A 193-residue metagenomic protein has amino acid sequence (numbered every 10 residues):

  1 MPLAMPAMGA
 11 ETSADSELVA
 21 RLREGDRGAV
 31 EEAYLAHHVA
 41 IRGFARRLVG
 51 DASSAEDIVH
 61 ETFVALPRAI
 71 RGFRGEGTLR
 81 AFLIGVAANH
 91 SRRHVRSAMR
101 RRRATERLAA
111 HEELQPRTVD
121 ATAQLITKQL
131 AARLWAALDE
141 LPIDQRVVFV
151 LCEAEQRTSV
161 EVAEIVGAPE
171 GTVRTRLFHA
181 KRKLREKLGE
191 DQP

Functional and structural regions predicted by a protein language model:
P2, R96-M99, L141-R146, K181-P193: Short, Lys/Arg-enriched C-terminal cap helix and immediately downstream tail that follows
L3-M5, E11-D15, R93, R101-T127 (+2 more regions): Internal acidic/polar
L18, Y34-L35, R42, A52-A69 (+1 more regions): Conserved RNAP core-binding helix
V19-G43, A136: A short, charge-rich alpha-helical start-of-domain segment used by transcription regulators
R23-E24, R47-G50, E61-L79, R96-M99: Sigma70-family region 2
D57-V64, G77-N89, T175: Structural recognition of an alpha-helix C-terminal capping motif at a helix-to-coil junction
R68-G75, G85-R107, V119, T127 (+1 more regions): Arg/Lys-rich amphipathic alpha helix in sigma70-family domain 2
A136-V147, L151-T172: Helix-turn-helix DNA-binding module
